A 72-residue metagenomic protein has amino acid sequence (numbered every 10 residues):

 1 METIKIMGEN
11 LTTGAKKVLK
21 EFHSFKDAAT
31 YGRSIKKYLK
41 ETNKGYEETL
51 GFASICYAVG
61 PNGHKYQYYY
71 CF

Functional and structural regions predicted by a protein language model:
M1-V18: Short aromatic-glycine-(Arg/Gly/Cys) micro-motifs in beta-strand/loop hairpins
T3, F25-A29, Y68-F72: A broadly tuned "polar low-complexity/structure-edge" signature
K5, F25-K26, L50, I55: Short, intrinsically disordered, low-complexity terminal segments
T12, E21, C56-G60: Alpha-helical interaction segments
T12-G14, H23-E48: A short, charged, amphipathic alpha-helix used as a generic interaction element across diverse proteins
K17-K20, Y66-Y68: Short beta-strand segments
K37-F72: Short, mixed-charge low-complexity intrinsically disordered segments
